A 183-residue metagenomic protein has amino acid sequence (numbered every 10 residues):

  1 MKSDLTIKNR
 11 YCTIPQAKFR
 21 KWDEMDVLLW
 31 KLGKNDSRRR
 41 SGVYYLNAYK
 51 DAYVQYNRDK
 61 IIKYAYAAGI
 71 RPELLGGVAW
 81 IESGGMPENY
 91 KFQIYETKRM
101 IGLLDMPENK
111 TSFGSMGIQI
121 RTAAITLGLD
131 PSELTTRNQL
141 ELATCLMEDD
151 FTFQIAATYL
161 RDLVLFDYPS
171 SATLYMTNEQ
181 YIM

Functional and structural regions predicted by a protein language model:
K8-M183: Catalytic glycan-binding domains that act on GlcNAc-containing polysaccharides
